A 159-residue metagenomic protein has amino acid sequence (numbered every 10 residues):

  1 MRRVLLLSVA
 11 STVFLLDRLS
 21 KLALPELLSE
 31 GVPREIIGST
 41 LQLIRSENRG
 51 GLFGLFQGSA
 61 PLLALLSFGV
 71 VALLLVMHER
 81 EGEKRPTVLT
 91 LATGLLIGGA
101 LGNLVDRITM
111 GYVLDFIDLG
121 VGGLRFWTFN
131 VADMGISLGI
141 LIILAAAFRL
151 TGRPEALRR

Functional and structural regions predicted by a protein language model:
M1-R159: Alpha-helical transmembrane bundles and membrane-interface segments of multipass inner-membrane proteins
